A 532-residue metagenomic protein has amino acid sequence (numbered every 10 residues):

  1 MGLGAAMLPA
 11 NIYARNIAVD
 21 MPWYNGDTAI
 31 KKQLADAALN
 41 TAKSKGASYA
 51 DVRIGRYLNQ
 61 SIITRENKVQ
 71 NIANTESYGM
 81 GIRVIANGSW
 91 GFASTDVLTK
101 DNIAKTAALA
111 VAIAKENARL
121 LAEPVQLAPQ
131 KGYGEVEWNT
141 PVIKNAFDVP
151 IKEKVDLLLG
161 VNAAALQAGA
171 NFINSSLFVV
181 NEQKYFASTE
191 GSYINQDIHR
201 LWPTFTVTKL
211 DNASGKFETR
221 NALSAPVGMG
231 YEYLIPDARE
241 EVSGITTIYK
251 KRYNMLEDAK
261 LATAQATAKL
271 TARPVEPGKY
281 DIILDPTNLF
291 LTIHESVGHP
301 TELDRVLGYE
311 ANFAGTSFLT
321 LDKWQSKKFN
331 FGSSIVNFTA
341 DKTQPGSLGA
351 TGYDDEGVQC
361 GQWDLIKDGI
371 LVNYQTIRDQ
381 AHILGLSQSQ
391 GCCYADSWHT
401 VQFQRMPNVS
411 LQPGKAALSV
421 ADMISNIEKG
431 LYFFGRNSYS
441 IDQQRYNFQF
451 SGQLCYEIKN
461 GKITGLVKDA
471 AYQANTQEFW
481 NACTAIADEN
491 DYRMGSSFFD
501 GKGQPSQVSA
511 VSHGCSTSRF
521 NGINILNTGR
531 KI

Functional and structural regions predicted by a protein language model:
M1-I532: N-terminal small-residue-enriched
